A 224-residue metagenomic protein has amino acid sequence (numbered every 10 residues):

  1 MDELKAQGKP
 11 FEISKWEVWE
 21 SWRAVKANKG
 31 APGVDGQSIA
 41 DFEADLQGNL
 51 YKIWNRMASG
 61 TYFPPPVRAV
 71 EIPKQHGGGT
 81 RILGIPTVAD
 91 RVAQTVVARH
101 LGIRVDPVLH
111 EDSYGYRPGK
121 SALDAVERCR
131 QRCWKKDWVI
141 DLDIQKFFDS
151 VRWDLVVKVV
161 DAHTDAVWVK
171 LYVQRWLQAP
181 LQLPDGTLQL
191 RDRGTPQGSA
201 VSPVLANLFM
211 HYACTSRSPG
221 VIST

Functional and structural regions predicted by a protein language model:
M1-D2, A27-D35, H76, V105-L109 (+3 more regions): Short acidic (Asp/Glu) and glycine-rich catalytic loops that position anionic groups and cofactors
M1-Q47, Y51: Non-catalytic, polymerase-adjacent accessory regions of viral genome-replication enzymes
S14-G30, R68-A69, R99-R104, W134 (+1 more regions): Short, compositionally biased low-complexity segments
R56-E71, V108-D112, Y116-T224: Conserved polymerase palm-domain catalytic core
I82-I85: Conserved phosphate-binding loops in nucleotide/dinucleotide-binding enzymes
V88, R99, L142-I144: Residues immediately flanking
V88-A89, A93, R130: Duplex nucleic acid-engaging cores and interfaces of nucleic-acid transaction enzymes
Q94-S113: Electropositive, glycine- and tryptophan-enriched low-complexity nucleic-acid-binding patches
